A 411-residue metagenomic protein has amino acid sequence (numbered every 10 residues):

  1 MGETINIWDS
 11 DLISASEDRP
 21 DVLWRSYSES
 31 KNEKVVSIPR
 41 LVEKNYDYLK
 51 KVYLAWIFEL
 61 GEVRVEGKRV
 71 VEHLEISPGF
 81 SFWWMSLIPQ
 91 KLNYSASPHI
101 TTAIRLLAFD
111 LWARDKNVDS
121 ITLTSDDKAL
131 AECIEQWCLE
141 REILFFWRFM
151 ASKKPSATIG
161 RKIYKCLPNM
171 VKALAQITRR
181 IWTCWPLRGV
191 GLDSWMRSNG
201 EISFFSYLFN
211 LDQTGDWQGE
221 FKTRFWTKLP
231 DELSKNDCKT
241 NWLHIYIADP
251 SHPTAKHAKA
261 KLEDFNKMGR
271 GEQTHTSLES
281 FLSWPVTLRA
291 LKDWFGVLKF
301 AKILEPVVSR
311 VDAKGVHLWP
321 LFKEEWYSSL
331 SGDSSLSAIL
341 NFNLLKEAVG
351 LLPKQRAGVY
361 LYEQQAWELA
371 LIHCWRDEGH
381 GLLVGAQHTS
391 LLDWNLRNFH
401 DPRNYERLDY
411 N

Functional and structural regions predicted by a protein language model:
M1-N411: Catalytic-core helical/loop segments in enzymes performing group transfer/polymerization on anionic/lipid-linked
